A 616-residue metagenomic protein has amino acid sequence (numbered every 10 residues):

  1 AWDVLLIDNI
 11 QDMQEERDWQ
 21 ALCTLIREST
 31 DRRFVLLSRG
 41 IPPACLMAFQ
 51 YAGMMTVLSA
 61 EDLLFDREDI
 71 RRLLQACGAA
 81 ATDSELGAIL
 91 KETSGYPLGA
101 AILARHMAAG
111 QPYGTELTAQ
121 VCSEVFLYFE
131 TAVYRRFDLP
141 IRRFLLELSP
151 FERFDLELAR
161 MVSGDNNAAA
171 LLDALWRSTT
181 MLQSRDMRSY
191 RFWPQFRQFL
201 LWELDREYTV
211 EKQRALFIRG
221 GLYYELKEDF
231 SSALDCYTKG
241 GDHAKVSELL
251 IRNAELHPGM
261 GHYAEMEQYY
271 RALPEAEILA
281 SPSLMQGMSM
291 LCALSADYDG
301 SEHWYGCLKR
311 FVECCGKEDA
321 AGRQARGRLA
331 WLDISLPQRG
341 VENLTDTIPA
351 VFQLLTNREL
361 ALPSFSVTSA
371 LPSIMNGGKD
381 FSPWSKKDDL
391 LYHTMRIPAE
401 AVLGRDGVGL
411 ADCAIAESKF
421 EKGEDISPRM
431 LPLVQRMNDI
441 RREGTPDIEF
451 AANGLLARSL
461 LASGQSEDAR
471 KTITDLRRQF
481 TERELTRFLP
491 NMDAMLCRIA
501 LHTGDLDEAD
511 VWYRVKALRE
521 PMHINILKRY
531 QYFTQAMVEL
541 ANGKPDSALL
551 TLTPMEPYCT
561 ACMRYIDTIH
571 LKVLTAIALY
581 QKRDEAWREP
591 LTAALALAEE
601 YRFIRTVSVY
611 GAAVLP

Functional and structural regions predicted by a protein language model:
W2-D18: Conserved P-loop NTPase "ATPase switch" module shared by AAA+ and STAND
D12-R17, T24-A52: Sensor-1/coupling segment of RecA-like P-loop NTPase cores
V57, R72-L127, R136-R143, E147-F154 (+2 more regions): Amphipathic alpha-helical "lid/sensor" segments that cap RecA-like P-loop NTPase cores
S84, L127-D205, A215: C-terminal boundary/linker of central alpha/beta nucleotide-binding cores
C122-S123, R214, K227, E255-Q268 (+8 more regions): Helix-turn-helix repeat elements of alpha-solenoid scaffolds
R206, V210-L284, L291, G300-W304: Extended alpha-helical scaffolding segments used for macromolecular assembly and cargo binding
E277-A452: Internal alpha-solenoid helical repeat scaffolds
V511, Y530-Q531, M537, S547-P616: C-terminal non-catalytic interaction modules
